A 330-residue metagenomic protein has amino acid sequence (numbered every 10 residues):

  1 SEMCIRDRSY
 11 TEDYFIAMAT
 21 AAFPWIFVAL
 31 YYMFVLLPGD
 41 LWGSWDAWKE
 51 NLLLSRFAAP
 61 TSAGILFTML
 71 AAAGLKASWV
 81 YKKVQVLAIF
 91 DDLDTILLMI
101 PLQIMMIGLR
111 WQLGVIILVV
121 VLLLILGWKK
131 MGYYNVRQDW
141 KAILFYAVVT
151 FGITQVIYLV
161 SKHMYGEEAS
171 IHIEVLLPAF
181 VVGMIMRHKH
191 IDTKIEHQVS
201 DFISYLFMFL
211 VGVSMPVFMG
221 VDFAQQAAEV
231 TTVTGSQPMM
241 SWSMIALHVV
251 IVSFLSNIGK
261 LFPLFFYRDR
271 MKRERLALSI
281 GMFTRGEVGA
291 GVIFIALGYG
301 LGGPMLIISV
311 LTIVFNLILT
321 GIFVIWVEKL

Functional and structural regions predicted by a protein language model:
E2-I5: Short, small-residue-biased leader/transition segments that mark boundaries at the very start of proteins
D7-F15, G43-W48, G74-V80, P101-L109 (+5 more regions): Short juxtamembrane and helix-loop transition motifs at transmembrane-helix boundaries in membrane proteins
R8-L75, F209-L330: Transmembrane alpha-helices that form the ion-translocation and gating core of multi-pass ion transport proteins
S9-F23, W79-V86, V136-V148, H197-F209 (+1 more regions): Cytoplasmic-side transmembrane-helix entry/capping segments in multi-pass membrane proteins
K76-F90, L97, W111, K194 (+2 more regions): Membrane-interface alpha-helices at helix entry/exit sites of multi-pass transporters
L87, M105, I185, D192 (+5 more regions): Alpha-helix termini
I89, L93-L210: Core mid-bundle transmembrane helix pairs that form the ion/substrate translocation pathway in diverse multi-pass
